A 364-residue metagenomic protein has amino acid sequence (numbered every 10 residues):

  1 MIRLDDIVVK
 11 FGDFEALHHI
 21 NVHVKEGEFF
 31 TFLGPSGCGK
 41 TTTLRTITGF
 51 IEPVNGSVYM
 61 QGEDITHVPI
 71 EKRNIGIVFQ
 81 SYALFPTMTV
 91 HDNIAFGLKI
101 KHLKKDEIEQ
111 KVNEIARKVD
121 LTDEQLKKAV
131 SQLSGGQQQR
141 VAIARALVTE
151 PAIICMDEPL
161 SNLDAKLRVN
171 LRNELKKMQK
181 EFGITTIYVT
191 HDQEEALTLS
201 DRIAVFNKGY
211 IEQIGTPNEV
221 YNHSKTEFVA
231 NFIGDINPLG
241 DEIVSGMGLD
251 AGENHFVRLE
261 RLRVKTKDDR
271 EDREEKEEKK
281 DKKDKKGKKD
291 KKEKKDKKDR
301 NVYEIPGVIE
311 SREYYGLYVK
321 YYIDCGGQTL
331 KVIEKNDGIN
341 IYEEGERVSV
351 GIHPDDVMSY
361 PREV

Functional and structural regions predicted by a protein language model:
F29, I70-G76, Q80, L84-K225: ABC ATPase nucleotide-binding domains
L33-P35: The feature captures the beta-strand-to-loop junction immediately N-terminal to the Walker
T41-L44, V141: ABC ATPase nucleotide-binding domain helices that frame the ATP-binding cleft
T48: Helix-to-loop junction immediately C-terminal to a conserved catalytic motif
G56-D64: Conserved ABC transporter NBD signature motif
N237, E242-R312, I339-V364: Glycine/charge-rich catalytic "coupling/switch" loops of P-loop NTPases
